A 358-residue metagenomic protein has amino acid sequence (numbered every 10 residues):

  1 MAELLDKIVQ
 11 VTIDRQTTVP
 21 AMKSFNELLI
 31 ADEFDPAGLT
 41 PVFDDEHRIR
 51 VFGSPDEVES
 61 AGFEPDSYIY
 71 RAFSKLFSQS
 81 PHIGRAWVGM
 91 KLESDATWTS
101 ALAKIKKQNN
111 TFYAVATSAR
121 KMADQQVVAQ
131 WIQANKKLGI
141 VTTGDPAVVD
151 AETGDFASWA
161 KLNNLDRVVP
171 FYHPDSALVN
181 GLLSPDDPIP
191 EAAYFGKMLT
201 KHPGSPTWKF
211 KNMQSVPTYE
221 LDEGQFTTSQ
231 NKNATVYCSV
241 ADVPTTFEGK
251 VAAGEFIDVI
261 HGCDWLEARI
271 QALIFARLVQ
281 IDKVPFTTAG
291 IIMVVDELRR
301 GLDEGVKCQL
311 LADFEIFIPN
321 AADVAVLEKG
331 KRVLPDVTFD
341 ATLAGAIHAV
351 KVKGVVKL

Functional and structural regions predicted by a protein language model:
M1-L358: Surface-exposed assembly/interface segments
